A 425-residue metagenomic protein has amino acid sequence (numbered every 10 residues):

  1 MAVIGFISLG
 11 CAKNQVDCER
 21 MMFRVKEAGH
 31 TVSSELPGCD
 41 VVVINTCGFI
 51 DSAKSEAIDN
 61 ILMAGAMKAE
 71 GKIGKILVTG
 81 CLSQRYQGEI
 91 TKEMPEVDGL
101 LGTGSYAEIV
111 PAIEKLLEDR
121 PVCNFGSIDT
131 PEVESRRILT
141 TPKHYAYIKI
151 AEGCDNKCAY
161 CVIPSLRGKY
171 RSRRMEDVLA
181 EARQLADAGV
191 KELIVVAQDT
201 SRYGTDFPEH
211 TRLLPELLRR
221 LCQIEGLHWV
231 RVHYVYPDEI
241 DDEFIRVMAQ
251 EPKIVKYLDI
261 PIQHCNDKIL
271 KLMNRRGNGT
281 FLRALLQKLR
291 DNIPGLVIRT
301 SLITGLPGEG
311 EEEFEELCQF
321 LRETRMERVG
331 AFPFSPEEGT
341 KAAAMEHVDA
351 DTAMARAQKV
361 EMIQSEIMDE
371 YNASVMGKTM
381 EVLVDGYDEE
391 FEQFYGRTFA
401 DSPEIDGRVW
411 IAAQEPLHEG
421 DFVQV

Functional and structural regions predicted by a protein language model:
M1-Y203, E243, I254, L258 (+6 more regions): Proteins enriched for Cys/Gly/acidic motifs involved in redox and nucleic-acid/cofactor modification
G48-F49, R167-G168, F207-H210, K271-G277 (+1 more regions): Short glycine-enriched, charge-decorated loop/helix-capping segments at active-site entrances that position
I76-G80, R85, D187-E312, R322: Conserved SAM/AdoMet-binding glycine-rich loop
I138-L139, R246-Q250, I262, N372-S374 (+2 more regions): Replace "in large, NTP-powered and nucleic-acid-processing enzymes" with "in large, NTP-powered factors and other
T141-H144, C154-D155, I254, H264 (+5 more regions): Short flexible coil/turn linkers enriched for glycine and charged/polar residues that connect secondary-structure
C158, V178, V195, V232 (+7 more regions): Conserved, mostly hydrophobic/aromatic
F244-I245, L317, I411-A413: Short beta-alpha junctions and helix-cap segments that line functional grooves
P336, A344-V425: Terminal RNA-binding accessory module
